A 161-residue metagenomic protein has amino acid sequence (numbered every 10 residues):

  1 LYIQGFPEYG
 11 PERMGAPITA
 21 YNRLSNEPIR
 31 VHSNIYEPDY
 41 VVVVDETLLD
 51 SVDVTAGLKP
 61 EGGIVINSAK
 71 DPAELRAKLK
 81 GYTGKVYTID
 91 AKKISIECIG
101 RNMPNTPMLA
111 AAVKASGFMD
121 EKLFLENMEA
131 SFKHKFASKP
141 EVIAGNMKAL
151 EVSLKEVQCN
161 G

Functional and structural regions predicted by a protein language model:
L1-G161: Active-site cofactor/cluster-binding pocket
